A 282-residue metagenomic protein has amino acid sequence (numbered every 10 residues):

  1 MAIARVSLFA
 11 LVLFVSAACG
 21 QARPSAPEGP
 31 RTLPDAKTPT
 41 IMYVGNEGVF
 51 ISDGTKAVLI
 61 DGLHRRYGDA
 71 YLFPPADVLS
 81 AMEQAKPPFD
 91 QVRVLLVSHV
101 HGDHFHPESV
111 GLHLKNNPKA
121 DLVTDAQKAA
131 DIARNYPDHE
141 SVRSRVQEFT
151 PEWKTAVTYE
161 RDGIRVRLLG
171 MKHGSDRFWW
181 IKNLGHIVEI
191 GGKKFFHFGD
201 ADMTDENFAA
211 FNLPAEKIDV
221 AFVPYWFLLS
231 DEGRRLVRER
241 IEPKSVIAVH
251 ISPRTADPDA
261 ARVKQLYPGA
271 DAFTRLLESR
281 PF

Functional and structural regions predicted by a protein language model:
S7-A17: Bacterial N-terminal signal peptides
L33-A85, W179-D200: Conserved beta-strand hairpin/beta-sheet module of binuclear metal-dependent hydrolase folds, prominently
E47, R66-Y67, H101-F105, A129-I132 (+4 more regions): Active-site environment of divalent metal-dependent phosphoester hydrolases
K56-L96, V100, E108-G111, D176 (+1 more regions): Pre-active-site segment of Zn-dependent metallo-hydrolases
I60-L63, V92-D103, V123-A126, F196-A201 (+3 more regions): Active-site neighborhood of phospho(di)ester-bond hydrolases with catalytic His/Asp-centered motifs
E83-A156: Active-site HxH/HxHxD metal-binding segment of metal-dependent hydrolases
E108, M171-R240: Active-site-proximal loop/helix segments of hydrolase catalytic cores
Y136-R165, R235-F282: Binuclear metal-ion centers of metallo-dependent hydrolases, dominated by the metallo-beta-lactamase
